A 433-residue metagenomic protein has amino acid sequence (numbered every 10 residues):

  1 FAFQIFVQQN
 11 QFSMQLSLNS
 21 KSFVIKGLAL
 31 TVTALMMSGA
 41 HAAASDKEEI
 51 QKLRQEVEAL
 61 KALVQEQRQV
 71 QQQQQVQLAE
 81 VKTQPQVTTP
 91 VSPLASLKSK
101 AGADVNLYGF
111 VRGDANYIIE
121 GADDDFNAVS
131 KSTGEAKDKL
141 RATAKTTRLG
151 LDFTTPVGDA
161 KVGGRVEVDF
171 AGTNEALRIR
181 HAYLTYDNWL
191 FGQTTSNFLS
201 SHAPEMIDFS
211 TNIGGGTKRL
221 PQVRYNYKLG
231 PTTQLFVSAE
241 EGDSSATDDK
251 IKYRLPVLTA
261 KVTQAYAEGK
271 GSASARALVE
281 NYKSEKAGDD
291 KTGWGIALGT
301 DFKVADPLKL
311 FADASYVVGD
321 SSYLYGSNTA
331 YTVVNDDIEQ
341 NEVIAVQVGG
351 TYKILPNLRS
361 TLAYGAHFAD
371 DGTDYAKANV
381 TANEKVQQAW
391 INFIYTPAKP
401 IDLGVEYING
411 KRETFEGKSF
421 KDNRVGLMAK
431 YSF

Functional and structural regions predicted by a protein language model:
F1-S22: N-terminal secretory signal peptides that target proteins for export/translocation
L16, V32-A34, G39-A115: N-terminal periplasmic/intermembrane-space "pro-region" immediately following the signal or transit peptide
L94-N127, K131-S244, K252-L255, T259-A267 (+2 more regions): Outer membrane beta-barrel
G121-F126, A171-H181, S201-F209, G242-L255 (+4 more regions): Outer-membrane beta-barrel translocator domains and adjoining extracellular loop/strand segments of Gram-negative
T143-R148, I179-H181, K218-Q222, L255-T259 (+5 more regions): Transmembrane beta-barrel architecture of outer-membrane proteins
K161-G172, P204, L235-G242, A273-N281 (+2 more regions): Transmembrane beta-strand segments that form the barrel wall of outer-membrane beta-barrel proteins
A260-Q388: Detector for outer-membrane/organellar transmembrane beta-barrel domains, recognizing the amphipathic beta-strand
Y395-P397, I401, F420-F433: Outer-membrane beta-barrel "beta-signal"
